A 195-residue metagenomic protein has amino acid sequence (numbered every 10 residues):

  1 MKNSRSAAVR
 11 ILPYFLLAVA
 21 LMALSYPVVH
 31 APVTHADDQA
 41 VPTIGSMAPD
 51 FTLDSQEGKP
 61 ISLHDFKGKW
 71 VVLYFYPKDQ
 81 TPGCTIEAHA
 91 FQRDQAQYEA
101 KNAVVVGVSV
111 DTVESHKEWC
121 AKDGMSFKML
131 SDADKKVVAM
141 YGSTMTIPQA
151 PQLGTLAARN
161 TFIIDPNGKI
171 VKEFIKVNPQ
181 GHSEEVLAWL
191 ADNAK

Functional and structural regions predicted by a protein language model:
M1-V9: N-terminal secretory signal peptides that target proteins for export/translocation
L12-V29: Bacterial N-terminal signal peptides
V33-L63: N-terminal "domain-start" segment that seeds a small globular fold
A48-P49, W70, A158-N160: Short loop/turn microsegments at loop-to-beta-strand junctions
S62-T85: Short active-site neighborhood of thiol/selenol oxidoreductases, capturing the structured segment around
G83-V137: Structural microenvironment flanking redox-active thiols in thiol-disulfide oxidoreductases
L153-K195: Thiol-/selenol-based redox modules, centered on thioredoxin-like and closely related oxidoreductase domains
